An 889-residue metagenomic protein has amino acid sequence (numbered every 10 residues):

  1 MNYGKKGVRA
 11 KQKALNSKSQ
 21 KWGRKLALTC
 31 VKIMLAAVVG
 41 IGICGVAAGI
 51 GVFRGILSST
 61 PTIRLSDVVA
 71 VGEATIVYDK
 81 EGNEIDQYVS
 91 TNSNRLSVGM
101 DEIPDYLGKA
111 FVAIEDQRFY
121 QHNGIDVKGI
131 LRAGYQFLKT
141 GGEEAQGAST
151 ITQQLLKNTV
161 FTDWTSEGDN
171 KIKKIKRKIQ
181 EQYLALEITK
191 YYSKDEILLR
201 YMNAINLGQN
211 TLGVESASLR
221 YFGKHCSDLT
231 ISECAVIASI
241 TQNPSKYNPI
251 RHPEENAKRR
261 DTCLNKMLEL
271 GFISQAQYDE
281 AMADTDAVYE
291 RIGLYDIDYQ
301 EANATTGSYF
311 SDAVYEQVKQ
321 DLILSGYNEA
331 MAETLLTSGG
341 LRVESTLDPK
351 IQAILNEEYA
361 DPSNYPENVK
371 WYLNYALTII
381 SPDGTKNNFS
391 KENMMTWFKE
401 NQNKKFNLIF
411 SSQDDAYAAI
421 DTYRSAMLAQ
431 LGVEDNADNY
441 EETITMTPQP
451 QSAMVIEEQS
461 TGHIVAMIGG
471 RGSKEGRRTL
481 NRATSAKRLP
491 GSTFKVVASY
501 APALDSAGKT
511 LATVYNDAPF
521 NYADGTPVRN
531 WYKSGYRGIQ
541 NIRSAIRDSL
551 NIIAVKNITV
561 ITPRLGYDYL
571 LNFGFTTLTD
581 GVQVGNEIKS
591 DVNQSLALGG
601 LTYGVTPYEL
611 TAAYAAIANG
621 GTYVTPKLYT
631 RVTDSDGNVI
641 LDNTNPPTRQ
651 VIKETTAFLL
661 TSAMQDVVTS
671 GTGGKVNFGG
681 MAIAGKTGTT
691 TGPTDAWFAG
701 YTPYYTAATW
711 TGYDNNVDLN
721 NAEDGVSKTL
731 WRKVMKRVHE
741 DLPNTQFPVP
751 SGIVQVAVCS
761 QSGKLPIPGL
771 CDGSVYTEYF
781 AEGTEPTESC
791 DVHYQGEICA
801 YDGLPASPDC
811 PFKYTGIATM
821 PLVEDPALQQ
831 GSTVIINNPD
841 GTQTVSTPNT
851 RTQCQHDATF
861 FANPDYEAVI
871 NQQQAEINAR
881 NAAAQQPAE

Functional and structural regions predicted by a protein language model:
N2-I85, L138: N-terminal type II signal-anchor transmembrane helix that functions as the membrane-insertion/stop-transfer segment
N2-V8, G72, D79-Q275, D279 (+7 more regions): Peptidoglycan glycan-strand catalytic modules in the bacterial/periplasmic cell-wall system
K109-V112, M267, L355, T461-G462 (+6 more regions): Active-site SXXK
Y120-I130, L212-V214, S274-Q277, F494 (+4 more regions): Short, well-structured active-site flanking segments
T140-T162, Y295-N303, G508-G566, N593 (+2 more regions): Conserved catalytic neighborhood of penicillin-recognizing serine enzymes
Q275-F406: Non-catalytic structural connector segments
S345-P366, W371-Y375, I379-N387, N393-M446 (+6 more regions): A penicillin-recognizing enzyme superfamily signal
T526-W531, T562-L610: Mid-domain, small-residue-enriched loop/turn segments at the edges of structured enzyme/sensor domains
